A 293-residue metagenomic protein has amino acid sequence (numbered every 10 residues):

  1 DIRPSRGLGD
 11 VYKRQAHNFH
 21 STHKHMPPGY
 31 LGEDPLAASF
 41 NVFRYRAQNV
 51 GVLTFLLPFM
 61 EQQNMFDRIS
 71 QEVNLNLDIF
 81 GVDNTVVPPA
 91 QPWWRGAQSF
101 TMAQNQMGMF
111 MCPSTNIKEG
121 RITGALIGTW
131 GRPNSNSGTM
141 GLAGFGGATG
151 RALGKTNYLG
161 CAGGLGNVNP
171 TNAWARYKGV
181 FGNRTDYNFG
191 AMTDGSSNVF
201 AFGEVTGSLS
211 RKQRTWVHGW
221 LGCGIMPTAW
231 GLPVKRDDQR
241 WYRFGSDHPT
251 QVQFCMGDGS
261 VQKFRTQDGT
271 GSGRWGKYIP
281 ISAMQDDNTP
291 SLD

Functional and structural regions predicted by a protein language model:
D1-Y12: Single conserved hydrophobic/aromatic residue that forms the stacking wall/gate of nucleotide- or nucleobase-binding
D10-D293: Surface-exposed loop/linker segments characteristic of extracytoplasmic
